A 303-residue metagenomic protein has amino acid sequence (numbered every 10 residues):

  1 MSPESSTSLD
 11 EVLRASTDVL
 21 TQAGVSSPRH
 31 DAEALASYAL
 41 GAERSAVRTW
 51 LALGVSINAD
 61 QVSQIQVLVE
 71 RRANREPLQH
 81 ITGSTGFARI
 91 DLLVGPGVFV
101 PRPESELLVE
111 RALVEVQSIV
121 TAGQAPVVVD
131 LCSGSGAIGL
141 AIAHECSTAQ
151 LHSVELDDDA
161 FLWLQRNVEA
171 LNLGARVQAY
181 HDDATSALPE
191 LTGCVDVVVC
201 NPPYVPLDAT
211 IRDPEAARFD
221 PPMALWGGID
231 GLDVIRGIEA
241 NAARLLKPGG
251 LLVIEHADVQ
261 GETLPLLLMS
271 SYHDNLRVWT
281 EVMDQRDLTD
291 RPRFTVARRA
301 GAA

Functional and structural regions predicted by a protein language model:
S2-G54, Q61-I65: A short N-terminal interaction module
L20, V116, V168, A242 (+2 more regions): Conserved hydrophobic residues forming the short capping helix/wall of the S-adenosyl-L-methionine
L35, R75, S105, I138 (+6 more regions): Residue-level signal for inorganic ion chemistry
A36-E115: Conserved AdoMet
E106-I211, G237: Conserved SAM/SAH cofactor-binding pocket of Class I
P203-V234: Mobile active-site "lid"/loop adjacent to the S-adenosyl-L-methionine
I229-R298: Conserved Class I SAM-dependent methyltransferase catalytic core
A300-A303: Flexible, glycine-/basic-rich loop-and-beta segments that form/coincide with the SAM-dependent methyltransferase
